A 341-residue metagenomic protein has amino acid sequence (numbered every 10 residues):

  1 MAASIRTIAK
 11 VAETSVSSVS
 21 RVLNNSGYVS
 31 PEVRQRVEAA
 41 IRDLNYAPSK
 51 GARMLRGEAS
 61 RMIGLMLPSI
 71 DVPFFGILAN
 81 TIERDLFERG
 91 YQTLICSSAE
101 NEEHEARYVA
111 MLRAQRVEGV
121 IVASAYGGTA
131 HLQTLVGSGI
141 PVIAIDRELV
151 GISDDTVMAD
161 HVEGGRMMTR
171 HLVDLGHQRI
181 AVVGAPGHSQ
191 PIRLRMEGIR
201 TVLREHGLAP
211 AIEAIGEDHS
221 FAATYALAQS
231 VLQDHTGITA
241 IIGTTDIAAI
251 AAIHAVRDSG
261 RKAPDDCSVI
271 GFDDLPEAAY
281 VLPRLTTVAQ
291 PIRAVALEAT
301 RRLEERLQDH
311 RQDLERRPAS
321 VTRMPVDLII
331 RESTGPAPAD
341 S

Functional and structural regions predicted by a protein language model:
M1-R61: N-terminal helix-turn-helix DNA-binding module of bacterial transcription factors
A3, E58-R170, D174, V231-Q233 (+1 more regions): Alpha-helical recognition/docking segments in bacterial nutrient-uptake and carbohydrate-utilization systems
S15, E118, Q178-R179, T239: Short acidic/polar active-site loop segments enriched in Thr and Asp
V16-R21, L55-D71, H171, R179-P186: Short beta-strand segments enriched in small/hydrophobic residues
A40, T81-D85, R89, H131-T134 (+6 more regions): Alpha-helical structural signal in soluble globular domains
K50, P68-I77, I95-H104, A130 (+7 more regions): Hinge/beta->alpha junction and helix N-cap segments in small-molecule ligand-binding domains
P210-A211, Q229-S230, D234-S341: Flexible loop/turn connectors
